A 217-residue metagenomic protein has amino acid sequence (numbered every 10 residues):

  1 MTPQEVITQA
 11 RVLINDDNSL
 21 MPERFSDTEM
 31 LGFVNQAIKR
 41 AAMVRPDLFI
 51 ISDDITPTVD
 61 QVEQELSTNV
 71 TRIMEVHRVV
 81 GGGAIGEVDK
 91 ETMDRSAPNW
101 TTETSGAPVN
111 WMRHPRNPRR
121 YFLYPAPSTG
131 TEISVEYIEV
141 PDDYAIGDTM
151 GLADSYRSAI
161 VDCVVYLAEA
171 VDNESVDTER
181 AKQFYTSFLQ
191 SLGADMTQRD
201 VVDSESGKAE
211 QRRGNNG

Functional and structural regions predicted by a protein language model:
M1-G217: Glycine-enriched, solvent-exposed interface loops adjoining structured elements
